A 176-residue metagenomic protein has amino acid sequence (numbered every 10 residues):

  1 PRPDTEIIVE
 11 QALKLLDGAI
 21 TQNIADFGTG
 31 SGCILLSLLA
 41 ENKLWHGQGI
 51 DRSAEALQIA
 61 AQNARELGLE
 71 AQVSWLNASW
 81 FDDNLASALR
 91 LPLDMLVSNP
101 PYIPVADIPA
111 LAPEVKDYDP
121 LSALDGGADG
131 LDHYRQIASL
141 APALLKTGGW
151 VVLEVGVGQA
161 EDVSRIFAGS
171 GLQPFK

Functional and structural regions predicted by a protein language model:
P1, D26, G49, G126 (+1 more regions): Conserved SAM-binding loop
P1, N84-L85, A112, P120: Short, proline-centered helix/strand-breaking motifs
P1-E10, D132: Conserved SAM-binding loop and adjacent beta-strand
I7-A110, G158: Conserved SAM/SAH cofactor-binding pocket of Class I
A12, L38, V115, I137 (+1 more regions): Class I S-adenosylmethionine-dependent transferase superfamily signal
Y102-D132: Mobile active-site "lid"/loop adjacent to the S-adenosyl-L-methionine
A128-K176: Conserved Class I SAM-dependent methyltransferase catalytic core
